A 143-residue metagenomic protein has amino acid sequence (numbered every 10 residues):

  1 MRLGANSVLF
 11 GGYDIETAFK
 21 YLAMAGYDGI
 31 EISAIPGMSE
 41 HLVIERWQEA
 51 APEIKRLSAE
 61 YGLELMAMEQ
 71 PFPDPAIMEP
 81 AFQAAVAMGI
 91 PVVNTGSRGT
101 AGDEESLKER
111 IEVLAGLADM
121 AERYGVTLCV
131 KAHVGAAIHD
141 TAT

Functional and structural regions predicted by a protein language model:
M1-V92, E122: N-terminal pre-domain/capping segments
L57-T143: Active-site acidic/histidine proton-transfer and metal-coordination neighborhood in alpha/beta enzyme cores
